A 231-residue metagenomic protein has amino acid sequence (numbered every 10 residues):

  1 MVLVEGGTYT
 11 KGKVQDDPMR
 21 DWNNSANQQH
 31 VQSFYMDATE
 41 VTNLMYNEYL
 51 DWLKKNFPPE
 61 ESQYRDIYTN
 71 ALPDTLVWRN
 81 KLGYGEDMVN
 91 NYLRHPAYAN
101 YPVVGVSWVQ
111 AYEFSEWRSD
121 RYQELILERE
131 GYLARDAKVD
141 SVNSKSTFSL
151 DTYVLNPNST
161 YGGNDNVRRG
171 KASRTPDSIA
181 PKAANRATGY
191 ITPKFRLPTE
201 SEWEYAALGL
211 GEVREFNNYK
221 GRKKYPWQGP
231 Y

Functional and structural regions predicted by a protein language model:
M1-V89, A99-Y122: A short glycine-rich, aromatic-capped structural motif
L3-V4, Q15, D87-P102, V106-Y231: Functional-site microenvironments in short loops/helix caps that host divalent-cation chemistry
